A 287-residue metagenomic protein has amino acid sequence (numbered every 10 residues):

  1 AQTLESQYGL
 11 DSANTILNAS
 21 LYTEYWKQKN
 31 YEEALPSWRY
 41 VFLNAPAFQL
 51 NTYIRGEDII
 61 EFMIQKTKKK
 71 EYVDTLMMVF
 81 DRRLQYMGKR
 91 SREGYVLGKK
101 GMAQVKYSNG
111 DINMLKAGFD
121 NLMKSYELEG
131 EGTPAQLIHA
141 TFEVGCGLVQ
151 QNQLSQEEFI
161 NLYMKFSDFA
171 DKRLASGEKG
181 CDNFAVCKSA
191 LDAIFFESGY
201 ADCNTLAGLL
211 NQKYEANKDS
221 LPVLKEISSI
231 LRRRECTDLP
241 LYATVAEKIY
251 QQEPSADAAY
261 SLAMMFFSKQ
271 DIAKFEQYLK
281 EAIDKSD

Functional and structural regions predicted by a protein language model:
Q2-A256, F267: Preference for long, solvent-exposed alpha-helical segments and helix-linker "stalks"
Y260-D287: Alpha-helical adaptor scaffolds
